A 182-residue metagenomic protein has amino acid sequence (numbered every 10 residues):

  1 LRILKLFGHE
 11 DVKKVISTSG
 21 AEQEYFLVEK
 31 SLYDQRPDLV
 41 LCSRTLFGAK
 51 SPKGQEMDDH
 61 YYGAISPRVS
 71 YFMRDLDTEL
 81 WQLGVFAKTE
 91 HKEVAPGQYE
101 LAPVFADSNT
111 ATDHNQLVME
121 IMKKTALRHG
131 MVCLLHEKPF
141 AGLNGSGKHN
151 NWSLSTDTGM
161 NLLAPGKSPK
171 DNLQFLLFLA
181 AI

Functional and structural regions predicted by a protein language model:
L1-L135, F140-I182: Glycine-rich, acidic/polar active-site loops that bind/position phosphate-bearing ligands
